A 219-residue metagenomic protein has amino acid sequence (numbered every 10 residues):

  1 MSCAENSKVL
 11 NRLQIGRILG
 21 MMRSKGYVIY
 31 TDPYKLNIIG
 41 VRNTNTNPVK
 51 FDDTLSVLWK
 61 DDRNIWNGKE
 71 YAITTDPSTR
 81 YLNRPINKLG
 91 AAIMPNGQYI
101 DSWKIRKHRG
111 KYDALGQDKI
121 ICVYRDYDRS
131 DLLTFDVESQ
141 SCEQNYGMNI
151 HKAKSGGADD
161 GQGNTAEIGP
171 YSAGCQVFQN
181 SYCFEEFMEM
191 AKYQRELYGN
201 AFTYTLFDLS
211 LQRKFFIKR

Functional and structural regions predicted by a protein language model:
M1-G169, C183-K192, Y198-F202, L209-R213: Cell wall/extracellular polymer interaction/catalysis modules
Q179-N180: Cell-envelope and extracellular/periplasmic
F216-R219: Basic/polar, cationic surfaces and motifs that engage anionic cell-wall and phosphate/carboxylate ligands
